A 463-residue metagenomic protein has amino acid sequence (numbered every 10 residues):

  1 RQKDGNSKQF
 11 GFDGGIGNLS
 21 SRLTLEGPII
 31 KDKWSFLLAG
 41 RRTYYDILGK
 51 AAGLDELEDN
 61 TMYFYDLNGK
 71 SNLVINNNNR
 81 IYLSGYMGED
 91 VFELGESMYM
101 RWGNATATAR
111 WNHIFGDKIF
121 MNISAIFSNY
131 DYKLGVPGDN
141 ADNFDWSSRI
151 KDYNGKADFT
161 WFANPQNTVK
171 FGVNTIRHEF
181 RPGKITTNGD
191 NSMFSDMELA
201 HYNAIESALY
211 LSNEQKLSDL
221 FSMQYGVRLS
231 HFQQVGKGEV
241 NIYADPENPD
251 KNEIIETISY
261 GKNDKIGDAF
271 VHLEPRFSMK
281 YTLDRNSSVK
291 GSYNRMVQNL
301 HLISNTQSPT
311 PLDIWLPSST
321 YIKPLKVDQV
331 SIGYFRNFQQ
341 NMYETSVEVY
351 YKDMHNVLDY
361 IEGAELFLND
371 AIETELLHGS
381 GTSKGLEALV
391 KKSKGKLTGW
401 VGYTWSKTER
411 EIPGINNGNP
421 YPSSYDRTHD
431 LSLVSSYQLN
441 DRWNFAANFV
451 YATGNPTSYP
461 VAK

Functional and structural regions predicted by a protein language model:
Q2-D4, I16-S20, I29-K31, G40-D46 (+11 more regions): Transmembrane beta-strands of outer-membrane beta-barrel pores
Q9-G11, G53-L57, F92-M98, T106-R110 (+10 more regions): Extracellular loop and loop/strand-boundary signature of outer-membrane beta-barrel proteins
G17-Y44, D55-V91, Y99-I123, F127 (+2 more regions): Transmembrane beta-barrel wall of Gram-negative outer-membrane proteins
K33-F36, D46, N78-I81, F115-M121 (+6 more regions): Repeated loop/turn-to-beta-strand initiation elements of outer-membrane beta-barrel proteins
D131-Y132, E179-N191, Q233, G238-E256 (+4 more regions): Surface-exposed extracellular loop regions of Gram-negative outer-membrane beta-barrel proteins, predominantly
D152-K156, E198, E206-A208, P317-K323 (+3 more regions): Outer membrane beta-barrel strand-and-loop segments of large Gram-negative receptors, especially TonB-dependent
G172-N286, I415: Signature of Gram-negative outer-membrane beta-barrel scaffolds
Y350-D353, D370-V461: Gram-negative outer-membrane beta-barrel transporters
